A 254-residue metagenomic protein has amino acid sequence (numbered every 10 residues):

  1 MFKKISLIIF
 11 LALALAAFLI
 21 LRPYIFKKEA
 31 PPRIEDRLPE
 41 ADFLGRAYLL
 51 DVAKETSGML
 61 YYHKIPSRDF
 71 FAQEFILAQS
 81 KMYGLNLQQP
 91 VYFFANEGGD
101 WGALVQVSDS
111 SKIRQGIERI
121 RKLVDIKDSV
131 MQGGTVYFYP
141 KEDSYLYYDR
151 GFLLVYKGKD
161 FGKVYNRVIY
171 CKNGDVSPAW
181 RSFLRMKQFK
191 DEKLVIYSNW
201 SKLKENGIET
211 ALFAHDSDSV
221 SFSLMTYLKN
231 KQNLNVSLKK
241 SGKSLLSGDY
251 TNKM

Functional and structural regions predicted by a protein language model:
M1-K3: N-terminal hydrophobic targeting signals that begin at the initiator methionine
S6-D125, M131-Y137, G174-E205, S221-M254: Structural boundary/hinge residues at secondary-structure and domain interfaces
Y92-F93, S144-Y145, T210-A214: Short, surface-exposed charged micro-motifs
G98-D100, M131-G134, K141-L154, D216-S221: Short, solvent-exposed coil/turn segments at beta-strand boundaries
F138-G174: A short, solvent-exposed beta-edge/loop patch
G151-V155, E209-L234: Short, hydrophobic/proline-enriched secondary-structure or compact coil segments at domain edges
